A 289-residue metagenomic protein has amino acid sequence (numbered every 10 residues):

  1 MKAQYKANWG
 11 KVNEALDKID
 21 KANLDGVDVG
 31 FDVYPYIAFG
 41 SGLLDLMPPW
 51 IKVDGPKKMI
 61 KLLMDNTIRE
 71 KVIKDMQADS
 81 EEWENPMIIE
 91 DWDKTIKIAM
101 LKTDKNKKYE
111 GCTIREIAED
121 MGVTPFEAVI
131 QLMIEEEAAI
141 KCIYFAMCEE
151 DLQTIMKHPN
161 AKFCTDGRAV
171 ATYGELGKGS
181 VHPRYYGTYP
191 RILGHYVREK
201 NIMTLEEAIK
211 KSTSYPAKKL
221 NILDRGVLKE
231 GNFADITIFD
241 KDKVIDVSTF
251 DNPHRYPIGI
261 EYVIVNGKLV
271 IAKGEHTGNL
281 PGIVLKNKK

Functional and structural regions predicted by a protein language model:
M1, V33, I130-Q131, E207-K211 (+1 more regions): Beta-strand segments within the central parallel beta-sheet cores of soluble alpha/beta enzyme folds
M1-N201: Active-site neighborhoods of metal-dependent hydrolases
D32, G122, D166, A208 (+4 more regions): Divalent metal-coordination and catalytic microenvironments
D65, T154-N160, T165-D166, V170 (+2 more regions): C-terminal cap of metal-dependent C-N hydrolases
F126, P190, E206-T213: Hydrophobic face of alpha-helices
A128, K273-G274, K288: Short linear motifs in exposed loops
I140-A146, L152, M203-I209, A217-H254: Acidic, glycine-enriched loop/beta-strand segments at the rims of small-molecule binding/catalytic pockets
I192-H195, Y215, G259, N266: Generic recognition of well-ordered alpha-helical segments
